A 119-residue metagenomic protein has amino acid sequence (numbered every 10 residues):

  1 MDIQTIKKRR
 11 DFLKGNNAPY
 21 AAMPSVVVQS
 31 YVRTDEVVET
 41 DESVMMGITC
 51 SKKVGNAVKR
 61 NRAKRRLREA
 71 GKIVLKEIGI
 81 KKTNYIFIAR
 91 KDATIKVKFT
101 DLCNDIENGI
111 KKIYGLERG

Functional and structural regions predicted by a protein language model:
M1-G119: Positively charged, solvent-exposed patches that mediate nucleic-acid binding
